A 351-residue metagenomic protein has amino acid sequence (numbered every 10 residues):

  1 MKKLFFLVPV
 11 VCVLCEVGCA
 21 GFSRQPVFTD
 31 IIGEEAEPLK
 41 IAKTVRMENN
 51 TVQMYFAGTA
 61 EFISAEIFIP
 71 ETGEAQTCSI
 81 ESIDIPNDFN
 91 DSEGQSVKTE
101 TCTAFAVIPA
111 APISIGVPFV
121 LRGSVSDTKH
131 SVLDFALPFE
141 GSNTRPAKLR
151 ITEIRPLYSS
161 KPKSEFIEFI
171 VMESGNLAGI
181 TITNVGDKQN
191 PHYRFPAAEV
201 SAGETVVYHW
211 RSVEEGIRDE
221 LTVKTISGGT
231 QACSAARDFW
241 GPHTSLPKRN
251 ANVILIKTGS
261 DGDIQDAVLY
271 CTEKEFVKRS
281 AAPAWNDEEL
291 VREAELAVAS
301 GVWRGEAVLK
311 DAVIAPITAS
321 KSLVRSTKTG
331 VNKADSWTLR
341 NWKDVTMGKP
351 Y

Functional and structural regions predicted by a protein language model:
M1-A20: Sec-dependent bacterial lipoprotein signal peptides
A20-E48, S131-G186, H243-N250, V268-T272 (+1 more regions): A structural motif detector for short, solvent-exposed N-terminal "entry" segments of globular domains
G21, A111-G116, A197, A202-Y351: Solvent-exposed beta-edge/loop recognition patches
V52-F56, A60, A65-I67, C102-S131 (+1 more regions): Extracytoplasmic/surface-exposed domains of secreted proteins that mediate cell-envelope carbohydrate/peptidoglycan
V52-M54, E165-I170, N252-I256, L323: Buried hydrophobic-core signal for structured, non-transmembrane domains
A57-D91, I180-I182: Short, surface-exposed alpha-helix to beta-strand junction/turn motifs within ectodomains of secreted and cell-envelope
D91-V107, T205: Aromatic sugar-binding surface patches on proteins that engage polysaccharides or sugar-phosphate polymers
Q189-P196: Short alpha-helix capping/helix-loop boundary micro-motifs
